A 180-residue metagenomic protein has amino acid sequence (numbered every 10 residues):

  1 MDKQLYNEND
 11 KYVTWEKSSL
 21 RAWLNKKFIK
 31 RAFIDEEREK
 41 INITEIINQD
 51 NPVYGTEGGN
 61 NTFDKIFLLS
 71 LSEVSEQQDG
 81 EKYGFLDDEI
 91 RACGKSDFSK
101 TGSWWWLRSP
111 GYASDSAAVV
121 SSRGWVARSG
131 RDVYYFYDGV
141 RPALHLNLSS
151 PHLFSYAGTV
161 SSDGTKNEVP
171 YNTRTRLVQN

Functional and structural regions predicted by a protein language model:
M1-N180: Collagenous Gly-X-Y triple-helix signature in extracellular proteins
